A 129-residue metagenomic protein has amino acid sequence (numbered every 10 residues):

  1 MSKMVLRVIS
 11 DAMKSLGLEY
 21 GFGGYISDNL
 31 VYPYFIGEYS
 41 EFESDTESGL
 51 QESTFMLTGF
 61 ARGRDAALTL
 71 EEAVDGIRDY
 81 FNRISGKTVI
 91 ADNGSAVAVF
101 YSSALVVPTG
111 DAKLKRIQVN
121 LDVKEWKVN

Functional and structural regions predicted by a protein language model:
M1-G21, Y25, Y39-N129: Charged, amphipathic alpha-helical segments and their flanking helix caps
L30-S40: A short, hydrophobic beta-strand-centered structural micro-motif
